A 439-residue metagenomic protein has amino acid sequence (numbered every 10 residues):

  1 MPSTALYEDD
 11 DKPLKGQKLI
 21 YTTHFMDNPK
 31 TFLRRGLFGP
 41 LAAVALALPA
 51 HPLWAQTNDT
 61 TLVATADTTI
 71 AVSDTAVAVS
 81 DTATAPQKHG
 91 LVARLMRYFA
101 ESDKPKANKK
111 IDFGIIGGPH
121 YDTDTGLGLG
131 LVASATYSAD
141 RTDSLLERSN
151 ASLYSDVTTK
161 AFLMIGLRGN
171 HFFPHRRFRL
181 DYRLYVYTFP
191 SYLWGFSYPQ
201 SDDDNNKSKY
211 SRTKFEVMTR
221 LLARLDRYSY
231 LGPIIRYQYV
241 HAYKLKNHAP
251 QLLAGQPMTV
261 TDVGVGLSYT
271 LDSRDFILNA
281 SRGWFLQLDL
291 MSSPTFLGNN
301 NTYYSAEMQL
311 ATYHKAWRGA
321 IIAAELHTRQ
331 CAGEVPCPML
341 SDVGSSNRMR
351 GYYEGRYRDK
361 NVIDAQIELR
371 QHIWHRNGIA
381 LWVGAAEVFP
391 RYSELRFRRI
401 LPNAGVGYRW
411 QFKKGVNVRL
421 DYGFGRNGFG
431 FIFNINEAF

Functional and structural regions predicted by a protein language model:
M1, P13-T60: Bacterial Sec-dependent N-terminal signal peptides
Y98, G114, N150-A151, Q200-N205 (+4 more regions): Extracytoplasmic loops and strand-loop junctions of Gram-negative outer membrane beta-barrel proteins
E101-I111, A139-R148, P174-R179, R227-Y228 (+5 more regions): Short loop/turn motifs that connect adjacent beta-strands in outer-membrane beta-barrel proteins
K104-G114, H120-T261, D359, N417 (+1 more regions): Gram-negative/organellar outer-membrane beta-barrel architecture
F113-I115, S149-L153, F178-L184, Y230-P233 (+8 more regions): Transmembrane beta-strands of outer-membrane beta-barrel proteins
I116, V132-S134, R168-N170, R220 (+7 more regions): Outer-membrane beta-barrel architecture
V265-T270, R274-I373: C-terminal outer-membrane beta-barrel translocator/porin domains of Gram-negative envelope proteins and their
